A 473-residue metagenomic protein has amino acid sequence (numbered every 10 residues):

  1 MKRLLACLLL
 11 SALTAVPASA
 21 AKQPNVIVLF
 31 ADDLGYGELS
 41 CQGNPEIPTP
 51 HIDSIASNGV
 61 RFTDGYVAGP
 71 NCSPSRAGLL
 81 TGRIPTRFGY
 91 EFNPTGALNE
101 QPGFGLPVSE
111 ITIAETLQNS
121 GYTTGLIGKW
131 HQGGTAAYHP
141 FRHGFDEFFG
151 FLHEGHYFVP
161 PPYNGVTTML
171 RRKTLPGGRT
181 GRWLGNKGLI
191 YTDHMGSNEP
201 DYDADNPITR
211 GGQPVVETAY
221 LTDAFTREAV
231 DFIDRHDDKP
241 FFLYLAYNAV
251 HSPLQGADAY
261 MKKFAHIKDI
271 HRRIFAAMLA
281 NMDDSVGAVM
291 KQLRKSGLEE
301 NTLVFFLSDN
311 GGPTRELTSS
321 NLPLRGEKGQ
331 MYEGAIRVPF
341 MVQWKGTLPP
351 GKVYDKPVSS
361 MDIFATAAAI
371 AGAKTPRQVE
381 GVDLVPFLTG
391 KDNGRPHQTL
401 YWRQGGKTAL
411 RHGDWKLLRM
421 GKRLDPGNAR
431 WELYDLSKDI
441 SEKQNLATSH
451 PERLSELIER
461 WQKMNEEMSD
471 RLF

Functional and structural regions predicted by a protein language model:
K2, L9, A20-E432, L436 (+1 more regions): Formylglycine-dependent sulfatase
A6-T14: Bacterial N-terminal signal peptides
T14-A20: Short boundary motifs at domain starts and secondary-structure transition points
